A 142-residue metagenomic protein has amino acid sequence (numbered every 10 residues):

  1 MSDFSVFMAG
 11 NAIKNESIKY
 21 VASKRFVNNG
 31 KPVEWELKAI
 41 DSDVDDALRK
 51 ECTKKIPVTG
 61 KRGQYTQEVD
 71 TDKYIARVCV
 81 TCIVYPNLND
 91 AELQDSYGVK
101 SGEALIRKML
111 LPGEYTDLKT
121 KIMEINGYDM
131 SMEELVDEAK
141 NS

Functional and structural regions predicted by a protein language model:
M1-S17: Extended acidic low-complexity intrinsically disordered regions
S2-S5, Y20-A22, V69-D70, D90: Poly-acidic low-complexity segments
D3-V6, R25, S96, G127: Intrinsic disorder/low-structure terminal segments
M8-N11, V21, K38, E138: Residue-level detector of intrinsically disordered, flexible termini and proteolytic processing junctions
G10, R25-V27, K73: Generic marker of residues within folded, mature protein domains
N15-G30: Short acidic-hydrophobic surface loop/beta-edge motif
N29-E36, I40-S142: Short, surface-exposed, charged amphipathic helix/loop patches that serve as local interaction elements
